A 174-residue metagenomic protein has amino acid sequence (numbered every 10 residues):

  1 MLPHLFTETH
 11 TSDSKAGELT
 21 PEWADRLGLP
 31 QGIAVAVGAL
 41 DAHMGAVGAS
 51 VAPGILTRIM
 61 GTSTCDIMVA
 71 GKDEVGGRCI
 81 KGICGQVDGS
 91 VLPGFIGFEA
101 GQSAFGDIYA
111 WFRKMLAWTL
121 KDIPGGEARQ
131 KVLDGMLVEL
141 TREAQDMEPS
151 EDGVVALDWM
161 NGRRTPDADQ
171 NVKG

Functional and structural regions predicted by a protein language model:
M1, H10-G174: Active-site core segments that coordinate phosphate-bearing ligands/cofactors across diverse enzyme families
